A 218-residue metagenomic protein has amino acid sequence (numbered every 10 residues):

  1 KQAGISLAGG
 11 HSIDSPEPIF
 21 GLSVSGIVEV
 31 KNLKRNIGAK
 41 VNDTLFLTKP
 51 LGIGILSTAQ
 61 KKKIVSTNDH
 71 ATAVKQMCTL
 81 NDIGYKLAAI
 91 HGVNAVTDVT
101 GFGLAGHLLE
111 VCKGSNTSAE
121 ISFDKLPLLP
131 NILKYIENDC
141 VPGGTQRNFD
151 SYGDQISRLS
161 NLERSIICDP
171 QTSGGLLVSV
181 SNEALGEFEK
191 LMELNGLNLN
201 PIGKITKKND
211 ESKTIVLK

Functional and structural regions predicted by a protein language model:
K1-S6, I13-F20, I90-H91, V96-K218: Glycine-/charge-enriched secondary-structure boundary and capping motifs
K1-V65, K204-T206: Glycine-rich anion-binding loops of enzyme active sites
S23-L33, N68-A88: Active-site glycine-rich loop that binds ribose-phosphate moieties when present
K40, L80-V93, N161: Short, hydrophobic/aliphatic alpha-helical segments
T48-G52, H70-Q76, D150-I156: Short acidic/polar alpha-helix capping motifs at helix-coil junctions
I53-T58, Q76-D82, G103-A105, S157-L162: Short hydrophobic/aromatic-rich motifs at helix boundaries and adjacent loops
S57-A73, L194-N198: Short, compositionally biased
T67-V74, N94, G144-T145: Adenine-nucleotide phosphate-binding core of ATP-dependent small-molecule kinases
